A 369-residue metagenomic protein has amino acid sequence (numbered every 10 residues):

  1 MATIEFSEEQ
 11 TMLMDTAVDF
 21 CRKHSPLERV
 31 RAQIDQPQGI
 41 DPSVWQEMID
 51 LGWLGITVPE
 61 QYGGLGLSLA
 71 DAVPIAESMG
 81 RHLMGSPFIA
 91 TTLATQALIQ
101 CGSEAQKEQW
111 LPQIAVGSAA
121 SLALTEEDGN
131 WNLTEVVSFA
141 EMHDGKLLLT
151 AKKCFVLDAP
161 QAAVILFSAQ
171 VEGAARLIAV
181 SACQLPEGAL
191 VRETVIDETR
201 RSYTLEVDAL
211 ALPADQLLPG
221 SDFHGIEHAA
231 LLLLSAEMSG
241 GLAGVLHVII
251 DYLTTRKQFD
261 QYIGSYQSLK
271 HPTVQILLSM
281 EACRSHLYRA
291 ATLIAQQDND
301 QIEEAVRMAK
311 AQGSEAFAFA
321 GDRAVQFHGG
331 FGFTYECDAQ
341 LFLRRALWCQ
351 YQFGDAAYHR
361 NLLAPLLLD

Functional and structural regions predicted by a protein language model:
M1-H82, S86, C101-A105, Q113-G117 (+2 more regions): Alpha-helical interface subdomain recognition
L67, N132-T134, D158-A162: Short glycine/proline-enriched turns and hinge-like loops at secondary-structure junctions
A90-T95: Well-ordered alpha-helical segments within folded domains of soluble proteins
W110-L111, D128, V137-F139, K153-L157 (+2 more regions): A generic local secondary-structure boundary/capping motif
V116-E126, F167: A short, Trp-centered hydrophobic/proline-enriched beta-strand micro-motif
N132-T150: Cytochrome P450 C-terminal beta-domain/meander region
E135-V137, F155-V156, A182-A214, P219-D222: Flexible, small-/acidic-enriched active-site or ligand-binding loops
T150-G188: A short core secondary-structure module
